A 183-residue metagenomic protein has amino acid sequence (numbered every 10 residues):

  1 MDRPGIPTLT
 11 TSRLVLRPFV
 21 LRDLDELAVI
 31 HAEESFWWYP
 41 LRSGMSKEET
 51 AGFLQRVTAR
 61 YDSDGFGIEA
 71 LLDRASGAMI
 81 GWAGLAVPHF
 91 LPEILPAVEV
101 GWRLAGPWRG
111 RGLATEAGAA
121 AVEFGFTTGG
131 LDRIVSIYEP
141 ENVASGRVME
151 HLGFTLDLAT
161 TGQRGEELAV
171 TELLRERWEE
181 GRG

Functional and structural regions predicted by a protein language model:
M1-Y39, Q55, A70-G183: Acyl-donor (CoA/ACP) binding surface of acyl/acetyltransferases
R42: Conserved Nudix-box catalytic region and its N-terminal flanking loop in Nudix hydrolases and closely related
A51-V57: Short, charged, low-hydrophobicity "junction" segments
V57-A70: A short helix-loop-beta-strand connector motif used in the catalytic cores of GNAT acetyltransferases and, in some
